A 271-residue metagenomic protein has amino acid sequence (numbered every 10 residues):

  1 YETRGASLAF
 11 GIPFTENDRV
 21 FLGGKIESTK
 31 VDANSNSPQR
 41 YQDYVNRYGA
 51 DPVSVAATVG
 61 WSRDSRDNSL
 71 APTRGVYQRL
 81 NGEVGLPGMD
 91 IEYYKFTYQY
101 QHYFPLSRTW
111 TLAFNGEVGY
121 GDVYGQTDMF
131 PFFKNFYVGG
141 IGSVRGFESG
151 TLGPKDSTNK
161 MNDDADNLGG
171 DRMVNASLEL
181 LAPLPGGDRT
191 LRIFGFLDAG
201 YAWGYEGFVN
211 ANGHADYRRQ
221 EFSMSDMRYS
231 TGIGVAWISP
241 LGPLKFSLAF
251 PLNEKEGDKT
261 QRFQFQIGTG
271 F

Functional and structural regions predicted by a protein language model:
Y1-T3, P52-S54, T260: Short, solvent-exposed loop/turn segments at the edges of secondary structure
E2, E92-F96, D226-M227: Short, glycine/acidic-rich beta->alpha junctions
T3, P13-V20: Mature, solvent-exposed C-terminal subdomains and processed small-chain segments of exported/organellar
R4-L8: Phosphate/diphosphate-binding loops
V20, T269-F271: Flexible, glycine-rich linker and terminal segments associated with outer-membrane beta-barrel/transport systems
K25-L191, G195-Q220, G257, F265 (+1 more regions): C-terminal outer-membrane beta-barrel translocator/porin domains of Gram-negative envelope proteins and their
G200-W203, V209-K259, F263: C-terminal structured "cap/appendage" subdomains that terminate the fold
